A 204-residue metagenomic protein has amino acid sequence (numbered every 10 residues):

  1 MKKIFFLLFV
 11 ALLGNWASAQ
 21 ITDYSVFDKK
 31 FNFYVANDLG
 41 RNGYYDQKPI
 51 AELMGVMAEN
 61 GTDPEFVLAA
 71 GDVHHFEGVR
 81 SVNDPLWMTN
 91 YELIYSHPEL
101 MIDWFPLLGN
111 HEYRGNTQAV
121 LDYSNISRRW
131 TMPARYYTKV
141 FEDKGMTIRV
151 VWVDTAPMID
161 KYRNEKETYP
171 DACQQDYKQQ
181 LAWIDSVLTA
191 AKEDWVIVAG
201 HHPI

Functional and structural regions predicted by a protein language model:
I4-L13: Sec-dependent N-terminal signal peptides
A17-P85, K178: N-terminal active-site segment of His-dependent metallophosphoesterases
S25, N32, H75-V196: Extended active-site neighborhood of metal-dependent phosphoesterases/phosphodiesterases
D38, G71-D72, G109-N110, V153 (+1 more regions): Active-site glycine-centered loops adjacent to acidic/histidine catalytic or metal-binding residues that shape
E65-V67, D194-G200: Generic beta-sheet signal
I184, H202-I204: C-terminal structured domain segments across diverse proteins
